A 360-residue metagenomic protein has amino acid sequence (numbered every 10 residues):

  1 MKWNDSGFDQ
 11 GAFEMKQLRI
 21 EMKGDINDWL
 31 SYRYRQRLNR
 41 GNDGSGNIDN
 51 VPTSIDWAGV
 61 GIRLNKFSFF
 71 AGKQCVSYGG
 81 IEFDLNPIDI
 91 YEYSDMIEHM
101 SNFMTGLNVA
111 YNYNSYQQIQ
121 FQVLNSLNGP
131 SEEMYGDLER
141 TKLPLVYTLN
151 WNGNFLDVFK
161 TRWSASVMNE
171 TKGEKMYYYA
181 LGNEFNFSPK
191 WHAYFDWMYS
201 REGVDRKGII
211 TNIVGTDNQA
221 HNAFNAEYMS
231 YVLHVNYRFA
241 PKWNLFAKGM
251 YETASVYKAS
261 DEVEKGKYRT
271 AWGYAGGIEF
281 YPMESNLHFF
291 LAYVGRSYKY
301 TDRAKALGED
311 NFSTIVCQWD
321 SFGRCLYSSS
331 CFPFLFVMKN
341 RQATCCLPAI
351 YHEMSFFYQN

Functional and structural regions predicted by a protein language model:
M1-K2, G7-G129, N152-F155: Outer membrane beta-barrel
N4-F8, N47-I48, D157-N340, M354: Outer-membrane beta-barrel pore domains
A12, R40, S45-N50, H99-M104 (+5 more regions): Solvent-exposed loop/turn segments connecting transmembrane beta-strands in outer-membrane beta-barrel proteins
K16, S54-D56, F103-T105, L145-Y147 (+4 more regions): Residues that flank catalytic or metal-binding motifs in active/ligand-binding sites
G44, N340-Y351: N-terminal amphipathic/hydrophobic targeting modules at extreme N-termini, encompassing cleavable Sec/SRP-type signal
F83, Q120-Q122, P130-Y135, R162-S164 (+1 more regions): A short secondary-structure junction signal
N128-P130, G136-R140, W151-N154, V158-T161: Solenoidal tandem-repeat scaffolds enriched in leucines and small polar residues
F332, C346-L347, H352, Q359: Secreted/luminal cysteine- and crosslink-motif detector
